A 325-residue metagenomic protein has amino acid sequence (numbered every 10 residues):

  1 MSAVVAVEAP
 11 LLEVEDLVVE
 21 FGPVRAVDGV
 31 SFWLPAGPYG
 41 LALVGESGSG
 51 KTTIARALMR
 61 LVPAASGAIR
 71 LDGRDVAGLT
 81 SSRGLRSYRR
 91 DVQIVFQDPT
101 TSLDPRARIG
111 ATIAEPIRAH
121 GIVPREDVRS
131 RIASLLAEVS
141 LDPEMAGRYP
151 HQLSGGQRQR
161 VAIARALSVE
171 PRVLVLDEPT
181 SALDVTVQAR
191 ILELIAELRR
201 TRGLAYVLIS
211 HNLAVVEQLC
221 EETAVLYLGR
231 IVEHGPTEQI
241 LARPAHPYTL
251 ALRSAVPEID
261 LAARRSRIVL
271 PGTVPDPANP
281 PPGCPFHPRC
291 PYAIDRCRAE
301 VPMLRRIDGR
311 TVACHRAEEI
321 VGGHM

Functional and structural regions predicted by a protein language model:
M1-A242, V312, E318-M325: ABC transporter nucleotide-binding domains
A3-P10, H234-M325: Short catalytic/signature loops enriched in Gly
